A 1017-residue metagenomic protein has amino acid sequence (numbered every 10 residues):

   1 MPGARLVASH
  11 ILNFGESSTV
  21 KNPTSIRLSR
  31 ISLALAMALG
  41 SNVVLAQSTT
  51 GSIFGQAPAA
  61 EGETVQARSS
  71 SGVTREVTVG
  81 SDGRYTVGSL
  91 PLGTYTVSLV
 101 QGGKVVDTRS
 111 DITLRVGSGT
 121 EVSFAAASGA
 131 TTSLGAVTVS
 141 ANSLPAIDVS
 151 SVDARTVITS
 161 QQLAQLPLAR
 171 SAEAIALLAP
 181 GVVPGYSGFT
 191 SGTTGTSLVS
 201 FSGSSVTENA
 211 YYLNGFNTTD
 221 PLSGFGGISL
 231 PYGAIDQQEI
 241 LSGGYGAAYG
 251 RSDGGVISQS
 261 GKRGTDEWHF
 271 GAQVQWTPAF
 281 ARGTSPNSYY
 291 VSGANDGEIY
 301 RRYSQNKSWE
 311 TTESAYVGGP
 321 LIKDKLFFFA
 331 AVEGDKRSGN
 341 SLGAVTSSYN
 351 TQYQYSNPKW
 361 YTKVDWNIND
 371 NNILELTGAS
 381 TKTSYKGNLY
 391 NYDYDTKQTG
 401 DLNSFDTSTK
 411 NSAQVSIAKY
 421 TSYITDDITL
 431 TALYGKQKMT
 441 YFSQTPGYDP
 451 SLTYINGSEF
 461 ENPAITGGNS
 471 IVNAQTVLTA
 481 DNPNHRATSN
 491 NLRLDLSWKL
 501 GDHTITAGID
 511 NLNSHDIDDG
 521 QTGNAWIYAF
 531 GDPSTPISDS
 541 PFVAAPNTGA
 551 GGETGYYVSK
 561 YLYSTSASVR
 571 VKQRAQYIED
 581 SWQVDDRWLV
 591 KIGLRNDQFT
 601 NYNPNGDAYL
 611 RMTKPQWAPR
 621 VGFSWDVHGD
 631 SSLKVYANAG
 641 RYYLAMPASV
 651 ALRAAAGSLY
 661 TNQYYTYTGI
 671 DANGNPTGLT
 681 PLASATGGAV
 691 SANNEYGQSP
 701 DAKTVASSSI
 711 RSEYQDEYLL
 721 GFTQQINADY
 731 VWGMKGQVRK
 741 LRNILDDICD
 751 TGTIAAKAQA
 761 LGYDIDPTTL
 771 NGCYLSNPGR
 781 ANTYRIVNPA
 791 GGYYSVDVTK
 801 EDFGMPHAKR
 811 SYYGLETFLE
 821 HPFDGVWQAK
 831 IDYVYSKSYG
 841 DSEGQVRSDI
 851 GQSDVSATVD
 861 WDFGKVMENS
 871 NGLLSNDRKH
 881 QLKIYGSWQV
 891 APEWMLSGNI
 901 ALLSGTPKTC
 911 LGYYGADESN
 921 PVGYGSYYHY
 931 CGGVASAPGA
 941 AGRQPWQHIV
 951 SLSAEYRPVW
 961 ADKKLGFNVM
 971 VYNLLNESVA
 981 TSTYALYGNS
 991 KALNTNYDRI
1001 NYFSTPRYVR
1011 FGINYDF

Functional and structural regions predicted by a protein language model:
S25, S356, N372-Y577, A756-Q759 (+4 more regions): Replace "related TpsB outer-membrane translocases also match" with "some related outer-membrane beta-barrels such as
L45-N142: Periplasm-facing N-terminal accessory domains of Gram-negative outer-membrane beta-barrel systems
G103-A127, G135-R263, G297-R301, E310 (+1 more regions): Periplasmic N-terminal accessory/gating domains of Gram-negative outer-membrane beta-barrel systems
H269, Y303-G387, S408-T431, P619: Transmembrane beta-barrel wall of Gram-negative outer-membrane proteins
K325-F328, N371-L374, D427-L430, D502-I505 (+7 more regions): Repeated loop/turn-to-beta-strand initiation elements of outer-membrane beta-barrel proteins
N469, P604, R611-A618, G622-F803 (+2 more regions): Solvent-exposed loop/turn elements at secondary-structure boundaries
D585, L589, F599, D729 (+2 more regions): Gram-negative outer-membrane beta-barrel transporters
D729, N743, C749, K837-Y839 (+3 more regions): C-terminal beta-signal and adjacent terminal beta-strands/loops of Gram-negative outer-membrane beta-barrel proteins
